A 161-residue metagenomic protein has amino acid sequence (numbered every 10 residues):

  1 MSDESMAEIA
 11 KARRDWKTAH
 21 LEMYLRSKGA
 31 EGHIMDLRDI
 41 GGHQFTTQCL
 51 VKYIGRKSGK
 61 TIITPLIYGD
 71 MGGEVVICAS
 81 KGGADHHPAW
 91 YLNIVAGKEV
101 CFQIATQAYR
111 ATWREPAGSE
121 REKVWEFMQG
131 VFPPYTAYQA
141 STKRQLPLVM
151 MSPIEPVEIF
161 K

Functional and structural regions predicted by a protein language model:
M1-G41, K161: Extreme N-terminal tail/first-helix region
D3-E4, I9-K11, S80-Y135, S141-Q145 (+1 more regions): Short, structured beta-strand-loop surface elements
E31-D36, F45-V51, F132: Short Pro/Gly-enriched beta-strand edge/turn motifs at strand-loop
G42-F45, Q145: A short, polar/charged loop/turn motif at coil->beta-strand junctions and beta-hairpin connectors
F45-G82: Short beta-strand segments
C49, P147-V149: Short beta-strand micro-motifs in enzyme catalytic cores
W125, F160-K161: Short, charged, solvent-exposed linker or helix-capping segments at domain edges/interfaces that act as flexible hinges
M151-V157: Short beta-strand-to-coil "C-cap" segments at the C-terminal boundary of structured domains/repeats, marking
